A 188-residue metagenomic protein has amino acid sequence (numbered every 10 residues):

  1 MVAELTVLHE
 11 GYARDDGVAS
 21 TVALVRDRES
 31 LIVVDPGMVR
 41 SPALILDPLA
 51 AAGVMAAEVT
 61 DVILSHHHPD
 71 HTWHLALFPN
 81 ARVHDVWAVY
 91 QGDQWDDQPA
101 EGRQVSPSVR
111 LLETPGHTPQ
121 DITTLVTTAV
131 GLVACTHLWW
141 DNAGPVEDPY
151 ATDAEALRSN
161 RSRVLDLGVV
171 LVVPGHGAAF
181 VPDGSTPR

Functional and structural regions predicted by a protein language model:
M1-E29, R103, S162-G168, V181-R188: Zn-dependent metallo-beta-lactamase
T6-L8, I63, H84, L112 (+2 more regions): Hydrophobic/aromatic beta-strand patches that form the interior of the parallel beta-sheet core in alpha/beta enzyme
V7-L8, V22-R26, I32, A100-T127 (+1 more regions): Core dinuclear metal-dependent hydrolase active-site scaffold
R14-V18, G37-P107: Active-site HxH/HxHxD metal-binding segment of metal-dependent hydrolases
L31-I32, E58-D61, G168-V170: Short active-site oxyanion
V34, S65, H84-D85, G116 (+2 more regions): Active-site flanking residues adjacent to catalytic metal/cofactor-binding acidic residues
V39-R40, E113, P119-R188: Metallo-beta-lactamase
